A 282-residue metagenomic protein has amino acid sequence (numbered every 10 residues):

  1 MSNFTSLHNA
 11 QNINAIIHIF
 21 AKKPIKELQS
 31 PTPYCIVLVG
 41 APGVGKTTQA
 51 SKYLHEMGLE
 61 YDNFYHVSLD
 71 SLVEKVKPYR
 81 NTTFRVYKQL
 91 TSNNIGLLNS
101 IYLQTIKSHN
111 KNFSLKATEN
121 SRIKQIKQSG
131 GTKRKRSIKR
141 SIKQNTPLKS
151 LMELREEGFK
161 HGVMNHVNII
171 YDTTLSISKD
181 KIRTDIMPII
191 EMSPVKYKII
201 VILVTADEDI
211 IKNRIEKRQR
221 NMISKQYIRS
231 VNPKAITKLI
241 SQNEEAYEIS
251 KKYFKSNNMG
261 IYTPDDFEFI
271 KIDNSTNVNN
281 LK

Functional and structural regions predicted by a protein language model:
S2-E27: N-terminal pre-Walker A segment at the start of P-loop NTPase domains
A41-P42: The conserved Walker
G45: Conserved glycine(s) of the Walker
Q49: Hydrophobic positions on the alpha1 helix immediately C-terminal to the Walker A/P-loop
L54-N165: Conserved substrate/cofactor phosphate-moiety recognition/catalytic segment in nucleotide-dependent phosphotransferases
K143-P194: Glycine-rich phosphate-binding loop used to anchor ATP phosphates in small-molecule kinases, encompassing both
S193-I215: Conserved phosphate-donor/acceptor-positioning beta-strand/loop module used by diverse small-molecule
D209-K282: Conserved GTP-binding G-domain of TRAFAC-class P-loop NTPases and closely related GTPase folds
